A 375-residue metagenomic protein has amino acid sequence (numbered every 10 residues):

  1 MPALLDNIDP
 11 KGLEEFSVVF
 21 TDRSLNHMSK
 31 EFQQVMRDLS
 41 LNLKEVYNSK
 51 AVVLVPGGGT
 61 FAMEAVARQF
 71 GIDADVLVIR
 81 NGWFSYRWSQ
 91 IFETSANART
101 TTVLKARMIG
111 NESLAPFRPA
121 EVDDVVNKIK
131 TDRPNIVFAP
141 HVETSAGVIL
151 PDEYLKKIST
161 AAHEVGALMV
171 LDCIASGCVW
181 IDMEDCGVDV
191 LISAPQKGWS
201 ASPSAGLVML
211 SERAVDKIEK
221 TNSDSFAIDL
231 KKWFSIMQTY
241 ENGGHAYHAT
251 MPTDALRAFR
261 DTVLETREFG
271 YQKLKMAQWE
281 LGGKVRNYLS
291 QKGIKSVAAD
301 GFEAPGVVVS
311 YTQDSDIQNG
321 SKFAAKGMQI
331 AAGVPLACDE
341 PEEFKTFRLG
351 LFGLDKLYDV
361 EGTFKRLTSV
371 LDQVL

Functional and structural regions predicted by a protein language model:
M1-M28, P305, R348: Generic N-terminal amphipathic, Lys/Arg-enriched alpha-helix
S17-A62, Y86-R87, I91: Conserved N-terminal alpha-helix of the aminotransferase class I/II PLP-enzyme fold
F61, G71-P134: PLP-dependent aminotransferase-like
E112-C178: Active-site phosphate-binding strand-loop segment of PLP-dependent enzymes
E184-Q196: Conserved active-site segment immediately N-terminal to the catalytic lysine that forms the internal aldimine
Q196-N287, D355: Active-site C-terminal subdomain of aminotransferase-like
S290-G362: Conserved C-terminal alpha-helix-loop-beta "cap" of PLP-dependent enzymes that closes/shapes the active-site mouth
